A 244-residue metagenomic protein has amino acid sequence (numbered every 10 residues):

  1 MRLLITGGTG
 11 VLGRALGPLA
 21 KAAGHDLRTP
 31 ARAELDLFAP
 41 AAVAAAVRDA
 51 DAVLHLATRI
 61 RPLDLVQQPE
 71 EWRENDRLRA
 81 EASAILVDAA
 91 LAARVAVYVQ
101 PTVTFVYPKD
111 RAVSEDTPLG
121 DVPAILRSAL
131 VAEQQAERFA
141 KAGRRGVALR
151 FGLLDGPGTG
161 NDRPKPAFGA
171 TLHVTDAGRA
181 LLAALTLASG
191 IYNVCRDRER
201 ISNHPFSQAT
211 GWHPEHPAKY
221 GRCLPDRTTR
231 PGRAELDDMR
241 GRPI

Functional and structural regions predicted by a protein language model:
M1-A23: N-terminal Rossmann NAD(P)H-binding glycine-rich loop of SDR-like oxidoreductase domains
D26-T29, A33-E81, I85: NAD(P)H-binding glycine-rich loop region in Rossmannoid oxidoreductase-like domains and their noncatalytic homologs
V53, A177-L181, V194, F206 (+1 more regions): Non-catalytic, hydrophobic alpha-helical segments
W72-R73, E81-P123: Conserved Rossmann-fold NAD(P)-dependent oxidoreductase catalytic core, especially the SDR/UDP-sugar
A84-I85, D121-G146: Active-site Tyr-X1-5-Lys
P101-F105, Q134-P157: Conserved beta-loop-beta element that borders a ligand/cofactor-binding pocket
G156-G160, A167-Y192, R196-D197: Alpha-helical substrate-binding/gating segment
I201-I244: C-terminal amphipathic/interface module of NAD(P)-dependent oxidoreductases and related NAD-binding regulators
